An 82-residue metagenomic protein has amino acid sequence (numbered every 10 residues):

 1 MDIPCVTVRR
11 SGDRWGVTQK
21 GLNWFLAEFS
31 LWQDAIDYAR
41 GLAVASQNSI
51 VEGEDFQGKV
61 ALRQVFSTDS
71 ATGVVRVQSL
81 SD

Functional and structural regions predicted by a protein language model:
D2-L26: Short aromatic-glycine-(Arg/Gly/Cys) micro-motifs in beta-strand/loop hairpins
D2-P4, K59-D82: A cross-kingdom feature marking charged/low-complexity
R9-S11, G53, Q78-L80: Compositionally biased, intrinsically disordered low-complexity segments
K20, E54, V65: Surface loops and adjacent helix of pleckstrin homology
W24-A27, K59-A61: Short, surface-exposed beta-strand/loop "edge" segments at domain boundaries and coil↔beta transitions
A27-S30, T72-V74: A short, polar/proline- and glycine-enriched secondary-structure boundary/capping micro-motif
F29-I50: A short, charged, amphipathic alpha-helix used as a generic interaction element across diverse proteins
N48-A61: Charge-dense, low-complexity polyampholytic segments
